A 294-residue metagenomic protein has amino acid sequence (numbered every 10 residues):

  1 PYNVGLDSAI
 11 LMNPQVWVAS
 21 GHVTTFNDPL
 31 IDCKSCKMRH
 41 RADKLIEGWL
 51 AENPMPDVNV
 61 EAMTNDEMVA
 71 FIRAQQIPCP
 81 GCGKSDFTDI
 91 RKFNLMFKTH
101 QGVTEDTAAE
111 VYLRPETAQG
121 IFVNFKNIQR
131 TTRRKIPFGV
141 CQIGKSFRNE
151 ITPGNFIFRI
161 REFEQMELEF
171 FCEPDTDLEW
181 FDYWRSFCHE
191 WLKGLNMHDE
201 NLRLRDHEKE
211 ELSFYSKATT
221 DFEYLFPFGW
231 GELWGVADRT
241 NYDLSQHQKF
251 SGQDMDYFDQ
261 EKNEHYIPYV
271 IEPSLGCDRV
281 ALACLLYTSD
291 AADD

Functional and structural regions predicted by a protein language model:
P1-L275: Cys/His-rich finger/ribbon microdomains and the adjacent scaffold used for macromolecule binding/structural
C277-R279: Conformational gate/switch positions in structured elements
L282-L286: Short active-site loop/helix that positions an aromatic residue
Y287-D294: Conserved small/polar residues in nucleotide/adenosyl-binding loops
